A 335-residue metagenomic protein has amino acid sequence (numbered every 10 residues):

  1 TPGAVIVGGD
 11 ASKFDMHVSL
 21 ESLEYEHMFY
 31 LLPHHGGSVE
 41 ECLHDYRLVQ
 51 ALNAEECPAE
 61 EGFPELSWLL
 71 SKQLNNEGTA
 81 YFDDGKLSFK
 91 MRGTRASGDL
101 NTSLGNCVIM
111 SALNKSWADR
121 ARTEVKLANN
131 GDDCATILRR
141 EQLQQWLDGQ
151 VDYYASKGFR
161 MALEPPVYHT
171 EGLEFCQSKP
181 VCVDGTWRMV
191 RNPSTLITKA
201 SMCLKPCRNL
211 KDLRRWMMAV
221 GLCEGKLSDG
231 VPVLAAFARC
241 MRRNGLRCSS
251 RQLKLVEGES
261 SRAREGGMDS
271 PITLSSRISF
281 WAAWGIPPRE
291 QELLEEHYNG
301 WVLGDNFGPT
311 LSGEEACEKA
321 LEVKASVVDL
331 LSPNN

Functional and structural regions predicted by a protein language model:
T1-P2, R247: Flexible, charged surface loops at secondary-structure boundaries
P2-N130, I137-Q145, G172: Conserved polymerase palm-domain catalytic core
F89, G93-A96, L100, E141-N335: Active-site and adjacent loop segments of nucleotide-processing enzymes that use two-metal-ion phosphate chemistry
